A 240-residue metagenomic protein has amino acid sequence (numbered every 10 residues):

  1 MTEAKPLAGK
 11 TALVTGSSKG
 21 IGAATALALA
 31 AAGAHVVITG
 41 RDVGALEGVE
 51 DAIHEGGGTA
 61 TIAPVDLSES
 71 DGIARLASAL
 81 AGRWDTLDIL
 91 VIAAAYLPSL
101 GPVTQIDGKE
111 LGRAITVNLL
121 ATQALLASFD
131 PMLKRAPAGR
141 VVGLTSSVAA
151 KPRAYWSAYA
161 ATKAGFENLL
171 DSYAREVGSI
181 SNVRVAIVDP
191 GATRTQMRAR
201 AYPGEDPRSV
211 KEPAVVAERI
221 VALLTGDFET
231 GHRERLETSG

Functional and structural regions predicted by a protein language model:
T11, S18-G20: Conserved glycine-rich cofactor-binding loop
T15, L87-A95, N118, G143 (+1 more regions): Rossmann-fold scaffold of SDR-type NAD(P)-dependent oxidoreductases
A34-V49: Conserved glycine-rich Rossmann-like NAD(P)H-binding loop of the short-chain dehydrogenase/reductase
A74, A95-G112, Y155: Conserved mid-core segment of classical short-chain dehydrogenase/reductases
S78-G82, V117-P137, A174-R175: Amphipathic alpha-helical dimer-interface segment in Rossmann-like NAD(P)H-dependent oxidoreductases
D88, T104-Q123, V142, F166: Catalytic Tyr-X3-Lys loop
Y96, K134-S179, A192: Catalytic loop of short-chain dehydrogenase/reductase
V183, I187-V188, T195, P203-G240: C-terminal helical subdomain
